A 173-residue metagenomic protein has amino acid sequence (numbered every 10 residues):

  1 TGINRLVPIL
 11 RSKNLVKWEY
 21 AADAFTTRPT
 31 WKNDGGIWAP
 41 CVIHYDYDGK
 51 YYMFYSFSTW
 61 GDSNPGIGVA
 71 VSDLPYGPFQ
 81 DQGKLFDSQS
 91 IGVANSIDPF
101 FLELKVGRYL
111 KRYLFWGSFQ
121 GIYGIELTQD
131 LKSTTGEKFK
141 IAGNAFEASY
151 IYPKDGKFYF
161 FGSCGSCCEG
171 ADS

Functional and structural regions predicted by a protein language model:
T1-S173: Carbohydrate-active catalytic/glycan-binding domains of CAZyme proteins, especially the secreted or lumenal ectodomains
